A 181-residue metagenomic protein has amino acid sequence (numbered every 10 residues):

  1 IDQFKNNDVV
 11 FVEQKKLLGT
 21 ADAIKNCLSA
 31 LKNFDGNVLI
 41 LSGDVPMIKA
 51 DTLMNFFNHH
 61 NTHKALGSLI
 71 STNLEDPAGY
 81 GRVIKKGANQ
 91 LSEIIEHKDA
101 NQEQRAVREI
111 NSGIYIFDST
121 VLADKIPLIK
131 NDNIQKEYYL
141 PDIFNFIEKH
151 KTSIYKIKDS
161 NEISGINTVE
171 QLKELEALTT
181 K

Functional and structural regions predicted by a protein language model:
I1-F4: Acidic helix N-cap motif at the loop->helix transition within catalytic regions of sugar-transfer enzymes
N6-A88, S112, I116-S119, D124-K125 (+1 more regions): Conserved beta-loop-beta/alpha segment of the NTase-like Rossmann-fold superfamily that binds/positions NTPs
L18, M47, I134-Q135, I166: Residue-level detector of secondary-structure boundary/capping sites
G19, E75, S164-E170: Glycosyltransferase donor-binding loop in the core domain
L91-N161, N167-T180: Catalytic-core segments of class I nucleotidyltransferases/pyrophosphorylases that form NMP-activated intermediates
